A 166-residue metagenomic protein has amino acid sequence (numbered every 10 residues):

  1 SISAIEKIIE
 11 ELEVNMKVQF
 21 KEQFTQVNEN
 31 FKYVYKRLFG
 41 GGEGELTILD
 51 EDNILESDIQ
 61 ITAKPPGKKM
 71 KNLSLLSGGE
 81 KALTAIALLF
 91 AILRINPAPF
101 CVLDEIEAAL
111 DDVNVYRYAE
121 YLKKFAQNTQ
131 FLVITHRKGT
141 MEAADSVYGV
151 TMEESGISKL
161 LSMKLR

Functional and structural regions predicted by a protein language model:
S1-R166: Terminal ABC-like ATPase head and other globular end-domains that cap long coiled-coil arms in SMC/Rad50/SbcC-family
